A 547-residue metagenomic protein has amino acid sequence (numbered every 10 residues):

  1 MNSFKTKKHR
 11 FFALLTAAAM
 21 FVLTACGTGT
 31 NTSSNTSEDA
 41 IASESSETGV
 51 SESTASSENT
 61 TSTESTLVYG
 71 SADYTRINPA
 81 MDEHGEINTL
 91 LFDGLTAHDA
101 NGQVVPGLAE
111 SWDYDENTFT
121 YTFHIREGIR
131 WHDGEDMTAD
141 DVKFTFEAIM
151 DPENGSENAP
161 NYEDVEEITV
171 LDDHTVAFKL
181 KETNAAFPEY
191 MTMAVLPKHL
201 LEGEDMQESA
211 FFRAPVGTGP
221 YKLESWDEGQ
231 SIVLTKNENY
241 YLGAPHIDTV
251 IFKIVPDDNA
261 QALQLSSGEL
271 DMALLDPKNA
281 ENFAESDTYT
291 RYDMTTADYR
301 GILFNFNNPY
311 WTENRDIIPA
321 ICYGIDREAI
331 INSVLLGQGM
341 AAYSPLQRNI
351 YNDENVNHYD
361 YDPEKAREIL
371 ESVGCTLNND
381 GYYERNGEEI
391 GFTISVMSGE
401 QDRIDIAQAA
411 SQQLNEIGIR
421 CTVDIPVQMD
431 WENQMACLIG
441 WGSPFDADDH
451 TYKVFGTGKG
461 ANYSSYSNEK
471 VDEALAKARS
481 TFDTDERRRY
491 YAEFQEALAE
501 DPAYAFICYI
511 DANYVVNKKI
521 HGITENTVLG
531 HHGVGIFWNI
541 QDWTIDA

Functional and structural regions predicted by a protein language model:
G70-E116, E147, V216: N-terminal lobe/hinge region of extracytoplasmic solute-binding protein
D99, Q103, T192-P245, T249 (+3 more regions): Gly/Pro-rich hinge or "lid" segments in bacterial periplasmic/extracellular proteins
E110-G155, A177, W311: Aromatic- and charge-enriched surface segment that lines or borders ligand/interaction sites
D113, N117, A159-L201: Surface-exposed binding/hinge segments that line and control ligand-binding clefts or catalytic entry sites
D227, C322-E354, D402-S411, W431-A547: Detector for C-terminal structural segments
N237-F283, S411, R420-T422: Ligand-site clamp/hinge motif
T312, A341-N378, S398-R403: Structural transition elements
T376-S443: Ligand/substrate-recognition segments at binding pockets and active sites
